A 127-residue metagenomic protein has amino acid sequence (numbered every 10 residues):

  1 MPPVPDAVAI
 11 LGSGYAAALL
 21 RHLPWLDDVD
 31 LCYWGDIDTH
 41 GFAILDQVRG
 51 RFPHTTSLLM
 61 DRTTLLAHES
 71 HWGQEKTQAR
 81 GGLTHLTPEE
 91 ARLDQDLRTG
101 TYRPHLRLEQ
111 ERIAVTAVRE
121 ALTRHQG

Functional and structural regions predicted by a protein language model:
P2-D30, H40, T55-A67: Acidic, glycine-rich catalytic loops of TOPRIM or P-loop NTPase phosphate-binding modules used across DNA replication
D36: Active-site glycine-centered loops adjacent to acidic/histidine catalytic or metal-binding residues that shape
G41-G127: Gly/Ser/Thr/Ala-enriched C-terminal appendages of enzymes
